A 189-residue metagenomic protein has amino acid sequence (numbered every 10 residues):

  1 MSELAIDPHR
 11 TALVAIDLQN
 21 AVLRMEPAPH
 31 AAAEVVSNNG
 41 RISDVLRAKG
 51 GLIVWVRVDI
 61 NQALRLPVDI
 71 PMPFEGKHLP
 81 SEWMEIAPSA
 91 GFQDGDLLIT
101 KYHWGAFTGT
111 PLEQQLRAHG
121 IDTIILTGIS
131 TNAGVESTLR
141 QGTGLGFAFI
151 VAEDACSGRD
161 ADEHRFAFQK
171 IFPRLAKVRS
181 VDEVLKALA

Functional and structural regions predicted by a protein language model:
M1-Q93, L97, L188-A189: Active-site acidic carboxylates
A48-G51, G120, G146: Glycine-centered short loops/turns at secondary-structure junctions
A87-I129: Internal catalytic-core helix/loop-beta-alpha segment that presents or stabilizes conserved functional determinants
I125-G128, A148-A161: A short glycine-rich beta-strand->turn/loop micro-motif centered on a GG-aromatic cluster
V135-L145: Short Gly/Thr/Asp-enriched flexible loops that form oxyanion-binding sites at enzyme active sites
G158-P173: Active-site-proximal loop->helix
L175-A189: A charged, well-structured terminal subsegment
